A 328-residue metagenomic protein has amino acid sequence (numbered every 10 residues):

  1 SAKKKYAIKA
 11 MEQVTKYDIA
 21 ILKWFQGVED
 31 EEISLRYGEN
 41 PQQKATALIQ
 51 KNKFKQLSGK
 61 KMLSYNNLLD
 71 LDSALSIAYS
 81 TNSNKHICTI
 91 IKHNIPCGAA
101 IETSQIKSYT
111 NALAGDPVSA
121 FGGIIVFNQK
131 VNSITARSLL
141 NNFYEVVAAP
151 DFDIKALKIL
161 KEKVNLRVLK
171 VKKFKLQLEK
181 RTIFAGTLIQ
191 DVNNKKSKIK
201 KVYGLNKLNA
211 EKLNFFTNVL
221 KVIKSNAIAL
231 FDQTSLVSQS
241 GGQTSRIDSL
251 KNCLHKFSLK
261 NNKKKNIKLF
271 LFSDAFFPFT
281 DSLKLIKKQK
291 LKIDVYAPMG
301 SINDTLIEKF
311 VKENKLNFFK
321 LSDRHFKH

Functional and structural regions predicted by a protein language model:
S1-Q26: Internal, active-site/partner-interface "lid" segment
A10, F216, I307: Aromatic/hydrophobic pocket-lining residues that form π-stacking "cages" and hydrophobic walls in ligand
K16, K23, G27-A227, S235-V237 (+2 more regions): Long, structured protein-protein interaction/assembly regions in large complexes
V118-G123, K264-L271, K292-V295: Short beta-strand/loop segments at the ligand-binding rim of alpha/beta enzyme cores
F127, N141-L169, K175, F279 (+1 more regions): C-terminal binding/interaction regions
D232: A cytosolic small-molecule/anion-sensing beta-strand core signal
Q243, S249-Q289: Generic long, charged, amphipathic alpha-helical segments
